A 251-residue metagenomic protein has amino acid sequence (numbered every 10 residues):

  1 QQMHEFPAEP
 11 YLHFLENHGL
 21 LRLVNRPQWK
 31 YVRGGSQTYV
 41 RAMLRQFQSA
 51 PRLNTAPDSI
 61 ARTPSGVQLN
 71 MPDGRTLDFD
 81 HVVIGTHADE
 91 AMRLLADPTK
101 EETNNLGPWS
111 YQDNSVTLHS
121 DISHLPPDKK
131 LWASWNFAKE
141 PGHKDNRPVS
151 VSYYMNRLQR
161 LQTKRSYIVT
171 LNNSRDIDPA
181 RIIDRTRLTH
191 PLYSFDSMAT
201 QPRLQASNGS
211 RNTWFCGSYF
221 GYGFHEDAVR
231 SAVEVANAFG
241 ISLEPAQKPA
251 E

Functional and structural regions predicted by a protein language model:
Q1-A61: Active-site/ligand-binding neighborhood in enzyme catalytic cores
V32-S36, R75, G221-A228: Aromatic-acidic/polar surface patches that form glycan- and anion
G34-R41, D89, R230-V233: A structural signal for well-ordered alpha-helical segments within the folded catalytic domains of diverse enzymes
F47, P51, D78-D80, A236-L243: Short, hydrophobic alpha-helical segments
P51-L53, I84, F215: A structural signal for the hydrophobic beta-strands that form the central parallel beta-sheet of Rossmann-like
N54-A56, P72, C216: Conserved beta-strand termini and adjacent loop/short-helix elements that scaffold enzyme active sites in alpha/beta
D58-P191: Mid-domain catalytic core of redox enzymes that form a hydrophobic substrate pocket/lid adjacent to a catalytic redox
K144-E251: Conserved flavin/dinucleotide-binding core of flavoenzymes
